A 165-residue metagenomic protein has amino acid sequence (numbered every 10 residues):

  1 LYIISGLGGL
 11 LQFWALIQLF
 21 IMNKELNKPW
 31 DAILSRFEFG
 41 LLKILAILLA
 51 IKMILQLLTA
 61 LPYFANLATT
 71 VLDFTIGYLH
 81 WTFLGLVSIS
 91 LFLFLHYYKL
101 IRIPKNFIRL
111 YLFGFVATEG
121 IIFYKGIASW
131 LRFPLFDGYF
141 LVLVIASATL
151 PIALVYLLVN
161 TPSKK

Functional and structural regions predicted by a protein language model:
L1-K165: Hydrophobic alpha-helical transmembrane segments of multi-pass integral membrane proteins
